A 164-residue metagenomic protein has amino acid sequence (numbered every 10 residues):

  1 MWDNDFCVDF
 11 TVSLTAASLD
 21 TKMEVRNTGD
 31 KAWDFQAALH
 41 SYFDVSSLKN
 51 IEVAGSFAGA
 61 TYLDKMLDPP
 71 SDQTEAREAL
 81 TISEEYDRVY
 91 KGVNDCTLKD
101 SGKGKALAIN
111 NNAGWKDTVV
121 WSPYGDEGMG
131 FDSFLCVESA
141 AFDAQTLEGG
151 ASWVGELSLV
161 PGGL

Functional and structural regions predicted by a protein language model:
M1-F35, L39: Acidic, contiguous internal or C-terminal segments within carbohydrate-active enzymes that form a structured patch used
D3, V45, G128-M129: Solvent-exposed alpha-helices and their adjacent loops that cap or buttress functional pockets in soluble metabolic
V12-A16, V25-G29, S41-S47, A141-D143 (+1 more regions): Beta-strand elements of well-folded, non-transmembrane domains
K22-E24, A54, E138: Beta-strand residues in well-ordered beta-sheet regions across diverse protein folds
D30-D117: Active-site/ligand-binding surface loops and adjacent short beta/alpha elements that line catalytic pockets across
E85-L164: Beta-strand-rich recognition/accessory modules
